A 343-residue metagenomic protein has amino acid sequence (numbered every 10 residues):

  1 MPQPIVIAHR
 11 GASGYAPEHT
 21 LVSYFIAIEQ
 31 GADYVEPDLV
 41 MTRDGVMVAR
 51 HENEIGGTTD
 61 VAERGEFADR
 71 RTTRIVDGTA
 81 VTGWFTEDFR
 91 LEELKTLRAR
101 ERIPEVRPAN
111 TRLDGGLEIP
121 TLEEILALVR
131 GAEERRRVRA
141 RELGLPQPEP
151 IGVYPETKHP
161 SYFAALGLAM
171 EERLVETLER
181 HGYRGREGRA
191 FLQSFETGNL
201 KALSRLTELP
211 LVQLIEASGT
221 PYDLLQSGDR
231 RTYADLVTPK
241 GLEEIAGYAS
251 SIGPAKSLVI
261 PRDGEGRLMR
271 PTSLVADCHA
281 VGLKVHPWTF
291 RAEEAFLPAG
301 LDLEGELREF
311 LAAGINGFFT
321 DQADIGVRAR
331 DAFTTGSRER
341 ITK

Functional and structural regions predicted by a protein language model:
M1-K343: Phosphate-group recognition and catalysis centered on beta-loop-alpha active-site segments
